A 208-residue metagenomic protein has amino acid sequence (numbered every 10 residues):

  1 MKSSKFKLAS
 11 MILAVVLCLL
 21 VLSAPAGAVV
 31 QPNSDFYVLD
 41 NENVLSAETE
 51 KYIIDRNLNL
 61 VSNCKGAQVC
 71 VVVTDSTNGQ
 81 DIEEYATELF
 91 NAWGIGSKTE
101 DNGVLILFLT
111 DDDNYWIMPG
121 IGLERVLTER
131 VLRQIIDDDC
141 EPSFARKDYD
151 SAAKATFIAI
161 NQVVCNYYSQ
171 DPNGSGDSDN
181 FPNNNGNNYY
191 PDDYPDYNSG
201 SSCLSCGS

Functional and structural regions predicted by a protein language model:
M1-K2, L22: Juxtamembrane, membrane-proximal amphipathic segments and lipid-exposed surfaces of hairpin/multipass modules
K2-I12: Bacterial N-terminal signal peptides that target proteins for export
K7, V16-L19, A145, Y149: Generic alpha-helix initiation/capping and coil-helix boundary signal
V16, S201-L204: Secreted/extracellular small peptides and ectodomain modules produced from precursors
C18-G27: C-terminal segment of classical bacterial N-terminal signal peptides
G27-Y197, L204: Folded, non-transmembrane soluble domains that reside on the lumenal/extracytoplasmic side of membranes
